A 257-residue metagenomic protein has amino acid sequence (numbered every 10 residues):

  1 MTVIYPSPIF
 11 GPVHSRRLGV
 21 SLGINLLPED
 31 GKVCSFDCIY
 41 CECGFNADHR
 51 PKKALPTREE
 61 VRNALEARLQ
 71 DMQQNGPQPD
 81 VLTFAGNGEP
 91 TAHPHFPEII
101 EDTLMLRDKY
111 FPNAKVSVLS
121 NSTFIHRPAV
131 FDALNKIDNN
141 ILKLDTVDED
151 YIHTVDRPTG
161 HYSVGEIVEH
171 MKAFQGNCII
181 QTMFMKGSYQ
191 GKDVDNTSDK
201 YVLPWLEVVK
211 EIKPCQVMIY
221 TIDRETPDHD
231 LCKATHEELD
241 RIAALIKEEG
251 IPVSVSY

Functional and structural regions predicted by a protein language model:
M1-I39, F45-L55, A67, D71-P77: N-terminal [4Fe-4S]-dependent radical SAM core
T2-R17, N63, Q70, K186-Y257: Auxiliary Fe-S-binding modules of radical SAM enzymes
I4-P6, H49, F84-N87, H161-A173: Generic detector of contiguous secondary-structure segments
S21-G23, V81, I141, I179: Short hydrophobic-acidic sequence motifs that mark active-site Asp/Glu residues
L26, F84-G86, T182, T221: Short glycine-centered, acidic/aromatic-flanked micro-motifs in structured strand/loop junctions that mark active-site
Y40-K136: Conserved Radical SAM active-site core
A92-C232: Conserved AdoMet/S-adenosylmethionine-binding subsite of the radical SAM
